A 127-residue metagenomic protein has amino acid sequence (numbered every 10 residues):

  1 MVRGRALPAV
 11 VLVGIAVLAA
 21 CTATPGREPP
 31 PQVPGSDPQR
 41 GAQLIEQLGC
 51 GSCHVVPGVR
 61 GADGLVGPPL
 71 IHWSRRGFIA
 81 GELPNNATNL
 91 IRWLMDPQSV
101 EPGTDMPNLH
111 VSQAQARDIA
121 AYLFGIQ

Functional and structural regions predicted by a protein language model:
M1-V11: Bacterial N-terminal signal peptides that target proteins for export
L12-V13, V100: Terminal or extended low-complexity segments
V17-A20: C-terminal motif of bacterial Sec signal peptides marking the signal peptidase cleavage site
T22-E46: Electrostatic cytochrome c docking/interface patches
T24, V56-P57: Cys/His-rich metal-chelating microdomains
G35, Q43, G61-Q127: Extracytoplasmic electron-transfer domains, predominantly the class I c-type cytochrome c fold
C50-C53: Short cysteine clusters
